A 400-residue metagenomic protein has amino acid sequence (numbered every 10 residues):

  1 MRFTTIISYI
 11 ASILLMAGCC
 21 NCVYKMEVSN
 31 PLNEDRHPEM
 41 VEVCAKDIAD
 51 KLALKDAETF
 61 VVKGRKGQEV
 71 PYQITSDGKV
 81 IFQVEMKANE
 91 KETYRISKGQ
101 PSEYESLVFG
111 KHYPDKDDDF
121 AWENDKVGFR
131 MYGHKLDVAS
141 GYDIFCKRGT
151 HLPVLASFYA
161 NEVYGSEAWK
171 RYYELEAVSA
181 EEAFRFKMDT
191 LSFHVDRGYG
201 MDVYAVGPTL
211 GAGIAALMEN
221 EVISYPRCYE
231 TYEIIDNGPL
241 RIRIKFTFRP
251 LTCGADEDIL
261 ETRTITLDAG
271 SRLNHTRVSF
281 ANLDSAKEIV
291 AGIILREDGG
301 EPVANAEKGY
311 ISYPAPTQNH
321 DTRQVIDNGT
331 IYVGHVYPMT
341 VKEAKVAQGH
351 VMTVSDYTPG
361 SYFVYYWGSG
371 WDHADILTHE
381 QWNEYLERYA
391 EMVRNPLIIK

Functional and structural regions predicted by a protein language model:
M1-M26: Bacterial Sec-dependent N-terminal signal peptides
N21-K111, K116-D117, Y142-C146, T150-F158: Alpha-mannosidase-like glycoside hydrolase catalytic domains involved in N-glycan trimming, generalizing to other
V23, E27-V28, E288-E343: Polysaccharide-binding surfaces and accessory modules of carbohydrate-active proteins
N33-R36, I48-L52, V127-M131, K135-G141 (+2 more regions): Primarily extracytoplasmic ectodomains and periplasmic/lumenal surface modules that are beta-strand-rich
K79, M86, I331-K400: Beta-strand-rich recognition/accessory modules
E92-P101, I244-F248, S361-D372: Short, hydrophobic/aromatic-enriched beta-strand segments in well-ordered soluble domains
R95, Q100-N220: Solvent-exposed N-terminal domain segments of exported/luminal and surface proteins
E230-I289: Acidic, contiguous internal or C-terminal segments within carbohydrate-active enzymes that form a structured patch used
